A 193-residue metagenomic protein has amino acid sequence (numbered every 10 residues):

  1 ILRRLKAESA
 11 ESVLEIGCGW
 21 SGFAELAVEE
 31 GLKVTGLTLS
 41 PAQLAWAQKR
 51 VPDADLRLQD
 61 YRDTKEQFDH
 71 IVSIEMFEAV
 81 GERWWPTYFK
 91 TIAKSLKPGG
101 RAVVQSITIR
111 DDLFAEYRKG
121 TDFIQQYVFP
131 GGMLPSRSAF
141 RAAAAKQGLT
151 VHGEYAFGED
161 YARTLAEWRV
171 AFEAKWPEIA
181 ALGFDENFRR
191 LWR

Functional and structural regions predicted by a protein language model:
S9-G17: Conserved class I S-adenosyl-L-methionine
W20-G31: Conserved SAM-binding loop of SAM-dependent methyltransferases across substrates and taxa, primarily the Class I
A47-Q48: Conserved SAM-binding loop
V51-Y61: Conserved SAM-binding strand-loop segment of SAM-dependent methyltransferases
R62-I71: A short acidic, Gly/Pro-enriched loop at the edge of an enzyme's catalytic core that lines a small-molecule cofactor
P86-P98: A short glycine-rich, Lys/Arg-flanked "PGG" loop and its adjoining helix->strand segment in the class I
G99-S106: Conserved beta-strand signature within the Rossmann-like core of class I S-adenosyl-L-methionine
T108-R193: Substrate-binding/catalytic lobe of Class I Rossmann-like enzymes that use SAM or dcSAM, i.e., the mid-to-C-terminal
